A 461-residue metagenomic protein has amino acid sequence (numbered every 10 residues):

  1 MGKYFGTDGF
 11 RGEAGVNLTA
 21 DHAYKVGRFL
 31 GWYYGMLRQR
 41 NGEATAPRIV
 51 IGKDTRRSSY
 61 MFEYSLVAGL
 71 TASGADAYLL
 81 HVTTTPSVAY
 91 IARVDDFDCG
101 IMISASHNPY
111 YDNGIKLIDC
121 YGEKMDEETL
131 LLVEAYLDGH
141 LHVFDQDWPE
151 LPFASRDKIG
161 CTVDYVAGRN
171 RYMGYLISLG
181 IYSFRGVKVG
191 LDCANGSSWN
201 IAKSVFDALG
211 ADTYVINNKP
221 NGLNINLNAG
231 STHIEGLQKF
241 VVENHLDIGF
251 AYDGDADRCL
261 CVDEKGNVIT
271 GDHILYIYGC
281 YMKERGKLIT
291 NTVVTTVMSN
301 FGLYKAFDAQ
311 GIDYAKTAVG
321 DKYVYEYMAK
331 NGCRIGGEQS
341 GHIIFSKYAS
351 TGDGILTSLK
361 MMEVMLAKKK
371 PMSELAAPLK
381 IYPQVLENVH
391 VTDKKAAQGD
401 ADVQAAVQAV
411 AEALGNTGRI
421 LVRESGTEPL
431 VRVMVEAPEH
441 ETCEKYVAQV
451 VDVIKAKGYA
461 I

Functional and structural regions predicted by a protein language model:
M1-A68, A72-S73, T162-G186, K395-G399: An N-terminal, well-structured beta->alpha segment
E13, N113-V242: Gly/Ser/Thr-enriched, mixed-charge loops and adjacent short helices that form phosphate/oxyanion-binding elements
R40, R48-D112, S204-V262: N-terminal small/polar loop signature for handling phosphorylated ligands or for N-terminal nucleophile
G42-D54, K188-G190, N291-V297, R432-M434: Short glycine-rich phosphate-binding loop at a beta-alpha junction
L80, L131-M173, S178, E264-G337 (+1 more regions): Proline/glycine-rich low-complexity loops and linkers
K124-D126, V215, N267-G286, G354-V364 (+1 more regions): Gly/Ser/Thr-rich active-site loops/lids in small-molecule metabolic enzymes that frequently grip phosphoryl groups
I248, R285-I461: Phosphate-binding and adjacent anionic-ligand microenvironments
